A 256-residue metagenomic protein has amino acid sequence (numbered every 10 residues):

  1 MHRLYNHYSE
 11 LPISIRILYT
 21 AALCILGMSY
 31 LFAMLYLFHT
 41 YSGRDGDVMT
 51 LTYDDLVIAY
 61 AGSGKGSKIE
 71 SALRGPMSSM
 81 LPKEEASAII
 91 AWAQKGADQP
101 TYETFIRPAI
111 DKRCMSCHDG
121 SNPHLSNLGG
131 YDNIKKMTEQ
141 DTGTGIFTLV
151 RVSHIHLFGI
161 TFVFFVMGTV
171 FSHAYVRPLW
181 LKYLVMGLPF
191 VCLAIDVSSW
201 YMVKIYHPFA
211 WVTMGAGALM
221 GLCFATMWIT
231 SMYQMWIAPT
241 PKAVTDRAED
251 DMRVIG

Functional and structural regions predicted by a protein language model:
M1-R44: Hydrophobic secretory-pathway targeting helix
I25-A33, P189-W200, M220-M227, S231-Q234: Helical transmembrane-bundle signal
T40-S63, N122-V152, W180: Gly/Gly-Pro-rich "capping" loops immediately C-terminal to redox-active cysteine motifs in periplasmic/lumenal
L56-I90, A97-F105, V170-L179, F209-G215: Axial heme c-ligation environment in periplasmic c-type cytochrome domains
I89, A109-P123: The canonical Cys-X-X-Cys-His
V163-S198: Juxtamembrane interface at the cytosolic side of transmembrane helices
S198-P208: Juxtamembrane "helix-exit" motif on the non-cytosolic side of transmembrane helices
T240-G256: Short, highly charged, low-complexity non-transmembrane loops/tails of multi-pass membrane proteins
